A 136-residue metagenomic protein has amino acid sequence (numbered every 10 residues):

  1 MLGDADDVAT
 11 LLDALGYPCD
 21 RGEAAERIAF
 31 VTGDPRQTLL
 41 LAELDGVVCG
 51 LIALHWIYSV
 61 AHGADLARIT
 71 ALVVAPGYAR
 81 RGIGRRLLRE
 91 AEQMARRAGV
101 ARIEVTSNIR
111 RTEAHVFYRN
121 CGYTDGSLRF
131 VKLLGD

Functional and structural regions predicted by a protein language model:
M1-V8: A short beta-loop-alpha structural element at the N-terminal edge of CoA-dependent acyl/N-acetyltransferase catalytic
A9-F30: Conserved GNAT-fold acetyl-CoA-binding loop/helix
A29-L41, R68, T124: A short helix-loop-beta-strand connector motif used in the catalytic cores of GNAT acetyltransferases and, in some
L41, V47-W56, R68, V73: Conserved beta-strand in the GNAT
A64-P76, L128: Conserved acetyl-CoA binding element of GNAT-fold acetyltransferases
A71-V74, R80-Q93, V116, N120: Conserved acetyl-CoA-binding loop-helix of GNAT-fold acetyltransferases
A79, V105-A114, V131-G135: Conserved beta-strand-loop-alpha-helix junction that forms the acyl-donor binding cleft
L88, A95-S107: Conserved GNAT acetyl-CoA-binding A-motif
